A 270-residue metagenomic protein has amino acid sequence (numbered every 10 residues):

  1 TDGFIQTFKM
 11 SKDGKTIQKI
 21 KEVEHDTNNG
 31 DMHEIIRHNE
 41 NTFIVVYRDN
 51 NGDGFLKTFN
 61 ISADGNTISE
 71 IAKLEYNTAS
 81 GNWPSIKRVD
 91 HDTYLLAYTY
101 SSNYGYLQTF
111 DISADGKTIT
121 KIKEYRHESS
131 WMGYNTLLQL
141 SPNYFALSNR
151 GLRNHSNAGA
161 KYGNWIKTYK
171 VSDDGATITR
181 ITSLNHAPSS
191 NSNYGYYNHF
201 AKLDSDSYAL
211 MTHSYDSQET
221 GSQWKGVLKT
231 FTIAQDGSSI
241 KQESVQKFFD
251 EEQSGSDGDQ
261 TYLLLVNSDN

Functional and structural regions predicted by a protein language model:
T1-N270: Extracellular, repeat-based ectodomains that mediate carbohydrate processing or recognition
